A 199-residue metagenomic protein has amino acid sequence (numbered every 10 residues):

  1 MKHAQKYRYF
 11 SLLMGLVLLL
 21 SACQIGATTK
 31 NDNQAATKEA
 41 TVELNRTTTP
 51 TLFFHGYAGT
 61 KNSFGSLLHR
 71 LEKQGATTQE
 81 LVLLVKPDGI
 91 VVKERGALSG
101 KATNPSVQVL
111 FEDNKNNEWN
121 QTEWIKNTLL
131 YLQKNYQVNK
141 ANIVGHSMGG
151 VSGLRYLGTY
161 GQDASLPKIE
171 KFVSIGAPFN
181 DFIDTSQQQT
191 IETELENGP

Functional and structural regions predicted by a protein language model:
K2-S11: Bacterial N-terminal signal peptides that target proteins for export
L19-A22: C-terminal motif of bacterial Sec signal peptides marking the signal peptidase cleavage site
Q24-L52, G59, H69-I90: N-terminal, intrinsically disordered, polar/charged segments of Gram-positive cell-envelope systems that serve as
N45-R46, S99-T103, S165-P167: Extracellular/periplasmic catalytic domains that process cell-envelope and extracellular macromolecules
F54-G56, L110, H146-S147, G176: The conserved beta1-alpha1 loop
Y57-Q137: Active-site catalytic motif of lipid deacylating hydrolases and related acyltransferases
L68, N117, T122-P199: Serine-dependent carboxylesterase/thioesterase catalytic core of lipase-like alpha/beta-hydrolase/SGNH enzymes
